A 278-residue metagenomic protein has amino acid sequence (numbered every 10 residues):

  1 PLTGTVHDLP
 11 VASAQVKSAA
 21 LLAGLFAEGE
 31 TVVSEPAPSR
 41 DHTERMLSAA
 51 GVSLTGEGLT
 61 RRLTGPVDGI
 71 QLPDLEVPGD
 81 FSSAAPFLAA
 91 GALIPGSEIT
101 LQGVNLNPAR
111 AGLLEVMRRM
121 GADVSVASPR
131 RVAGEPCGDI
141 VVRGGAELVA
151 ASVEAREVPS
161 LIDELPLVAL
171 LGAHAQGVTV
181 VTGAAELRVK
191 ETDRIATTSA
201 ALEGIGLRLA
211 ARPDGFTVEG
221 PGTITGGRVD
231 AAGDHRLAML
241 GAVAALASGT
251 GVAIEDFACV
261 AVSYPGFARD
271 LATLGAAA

Functional and structural regions predicted by a protein language model:
P1-A278: Structural preference for solvent-exposed beta-strand-turn elements and adjacent flexible terminal/loop segments within
